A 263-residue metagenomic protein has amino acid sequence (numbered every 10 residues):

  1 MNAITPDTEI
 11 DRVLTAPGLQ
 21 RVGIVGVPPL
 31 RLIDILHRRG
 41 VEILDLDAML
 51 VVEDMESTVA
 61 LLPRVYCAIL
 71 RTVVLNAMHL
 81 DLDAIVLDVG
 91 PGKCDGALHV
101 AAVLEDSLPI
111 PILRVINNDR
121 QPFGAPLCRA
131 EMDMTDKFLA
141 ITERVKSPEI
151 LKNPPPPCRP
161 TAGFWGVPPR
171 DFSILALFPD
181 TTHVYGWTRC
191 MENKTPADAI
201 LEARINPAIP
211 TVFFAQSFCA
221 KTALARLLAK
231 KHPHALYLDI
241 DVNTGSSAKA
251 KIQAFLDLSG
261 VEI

Functional and structural regions predicted by a protein language model:
M1-I263: An N-terminal assembly and electron-transfer interface module characteristic of large anaerobic redox and radical
